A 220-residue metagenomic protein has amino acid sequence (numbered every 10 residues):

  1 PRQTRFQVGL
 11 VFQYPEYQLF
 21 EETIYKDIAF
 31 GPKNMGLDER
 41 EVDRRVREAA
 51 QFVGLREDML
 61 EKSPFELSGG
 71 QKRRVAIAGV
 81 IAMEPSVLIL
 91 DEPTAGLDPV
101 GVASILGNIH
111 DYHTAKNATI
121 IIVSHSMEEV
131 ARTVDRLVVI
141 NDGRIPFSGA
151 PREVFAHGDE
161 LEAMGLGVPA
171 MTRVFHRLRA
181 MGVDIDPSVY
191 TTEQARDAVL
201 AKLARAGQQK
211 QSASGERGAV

Functional and structural regions predicted by a protein language model:
E41-D58: Conserved ABC ATPase "signature" region
S63-L67, Q71: Conserved ABC ATPase signature
E84: Conserved catalytic motifs of ABC-family nucleotide-binding domains
L88-D91: Catalytic Walker B motif of ABC-type/P-loop ATPase nucleotide-binding domains
S124-H125: H-loop/switch region of ABC-family ATPase nucleotide-binding domains
V130-R132: A short, surface-exposed alpha-helical micro-motif characterized by mixed small hydrophobic and charged/polar residues
